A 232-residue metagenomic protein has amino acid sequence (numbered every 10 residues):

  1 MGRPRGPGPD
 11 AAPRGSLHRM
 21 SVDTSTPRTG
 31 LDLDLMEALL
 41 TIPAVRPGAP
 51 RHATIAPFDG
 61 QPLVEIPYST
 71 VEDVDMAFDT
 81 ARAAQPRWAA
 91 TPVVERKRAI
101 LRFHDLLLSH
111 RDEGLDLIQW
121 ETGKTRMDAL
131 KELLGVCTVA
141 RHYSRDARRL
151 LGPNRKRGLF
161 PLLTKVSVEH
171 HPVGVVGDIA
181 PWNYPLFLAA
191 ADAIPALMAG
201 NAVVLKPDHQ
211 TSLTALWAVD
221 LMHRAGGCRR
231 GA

Functional and structural regions predicted by a protein language model:
M1-R14: Compositionally biased, low-complexity flexible segments
G6-P7, H52, L115, V166-E169 (+1 more regions): A residue-level detector for conformationally permissive "hinge/kink" positions
D10-A12, F103, L213: Enrichment for repetitive, rod-forming helical segments
A12-G15, R51, A193, V203: Juxtamembrane/membrane-water interface recognition
G15-T164: N-terminal Rossmann-like NAD(P)+-binding subdomain of aldehyde/semialdehyde dehydrogenases
L108, R155-A232: Rossmann-like NAD(P) dinucleotide-binding subdomain of oxidoreductase/dehydrogenase enzymes
